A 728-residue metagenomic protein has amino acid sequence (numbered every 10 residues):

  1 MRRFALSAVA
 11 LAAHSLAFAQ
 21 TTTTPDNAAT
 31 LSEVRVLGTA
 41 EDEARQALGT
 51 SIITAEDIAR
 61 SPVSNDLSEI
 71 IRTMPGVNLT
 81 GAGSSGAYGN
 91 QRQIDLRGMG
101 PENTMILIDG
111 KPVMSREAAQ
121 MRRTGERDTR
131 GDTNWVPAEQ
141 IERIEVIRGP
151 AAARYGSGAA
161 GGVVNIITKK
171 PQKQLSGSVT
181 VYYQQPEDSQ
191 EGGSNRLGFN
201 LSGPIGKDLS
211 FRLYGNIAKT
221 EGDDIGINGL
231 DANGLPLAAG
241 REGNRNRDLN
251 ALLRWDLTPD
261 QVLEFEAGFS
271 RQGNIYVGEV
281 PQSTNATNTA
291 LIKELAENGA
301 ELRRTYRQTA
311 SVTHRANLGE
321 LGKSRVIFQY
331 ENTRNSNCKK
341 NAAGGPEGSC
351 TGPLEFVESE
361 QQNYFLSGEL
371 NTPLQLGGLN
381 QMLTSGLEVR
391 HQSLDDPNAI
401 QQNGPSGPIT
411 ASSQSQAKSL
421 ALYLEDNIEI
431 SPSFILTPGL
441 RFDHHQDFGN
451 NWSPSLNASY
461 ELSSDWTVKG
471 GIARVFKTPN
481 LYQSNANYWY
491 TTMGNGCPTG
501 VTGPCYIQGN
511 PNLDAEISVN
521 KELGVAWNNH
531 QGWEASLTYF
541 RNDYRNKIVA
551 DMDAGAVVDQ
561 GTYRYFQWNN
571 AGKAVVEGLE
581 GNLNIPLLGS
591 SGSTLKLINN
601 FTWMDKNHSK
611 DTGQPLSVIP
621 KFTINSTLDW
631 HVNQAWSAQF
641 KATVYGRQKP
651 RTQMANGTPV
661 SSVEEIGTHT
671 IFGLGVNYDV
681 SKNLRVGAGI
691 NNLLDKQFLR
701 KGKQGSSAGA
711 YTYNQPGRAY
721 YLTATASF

Functional and structural regions predicted by a protein language model:
L31-S64, S68, E117-E126: N-terminal periplasmic "start-of-domain" segments of outer-membrane beta-barrel proteins
L67-T73, R92-D95, L107-D109, G131-N134 (+3 more regions): N-terminal periplasmic accessory domains that precede and gate Gram-negative outer-membrane beta-barrel machines
S68-R116: Extracytoplasmic beta-strand/coil segments of soluble accessory domains associated with Gram-negative outer-membrane
P112-R148: Short acidic/polar hinge/loop motifs at secondary-structure boundaries that mediate gating or recognition
R116-A119, R545, V644-Q653, N677-F728: C-terminal beta-signal and adjacent terminal beta-strands/loops of Gram-negative outer-membrane beta-barrel proteins
Q172-Q174, S178-G299, N546, R647: Periplasmic-side early beta-strands and strand-to-turn transitions of outer-membrane beta-barrels
T180, E429-S431, S536-Y544, G555 (+2 more regions): Gram-negative outer-membrane beta-barrel transporters
N288-N317, A411-A417, T467, R474-Y544 (+5 more regions): Outer-membrane beta-barrel signature, preferentially recognizing the C-terminal barrel domain of Gram-negative
